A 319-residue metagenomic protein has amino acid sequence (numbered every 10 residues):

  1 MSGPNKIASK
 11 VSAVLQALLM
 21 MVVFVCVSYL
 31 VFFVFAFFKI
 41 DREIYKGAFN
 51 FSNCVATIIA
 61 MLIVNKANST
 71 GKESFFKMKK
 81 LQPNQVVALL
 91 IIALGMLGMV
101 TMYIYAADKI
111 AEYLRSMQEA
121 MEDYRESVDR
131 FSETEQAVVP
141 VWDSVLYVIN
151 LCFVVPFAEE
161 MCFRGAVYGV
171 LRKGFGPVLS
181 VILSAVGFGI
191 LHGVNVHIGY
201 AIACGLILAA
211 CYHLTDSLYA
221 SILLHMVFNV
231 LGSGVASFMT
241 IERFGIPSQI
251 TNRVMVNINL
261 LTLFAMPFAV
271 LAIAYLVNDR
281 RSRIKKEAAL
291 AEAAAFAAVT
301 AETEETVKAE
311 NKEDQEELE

Functional and structural regions predicted by a protein language model:
S2-V23, G71-K109, Y113, R253-F264 (+1 more regions): Interfacial transmembrane-helix boundary/kink motif in multi-pass membrane proteins
V14-L18, G47, V86-I91, V145 (+4 more regions): Hydrophobic alpha-helical transmembrane segments
M21-Y29, C54-I63, A93-V100, L260-R281: Hydrophobic core of alpha-helical transmembrane segments in multi-pass integral membrane proteins
F24-S69: Alpha-helical transmembrane segments in multi-pass membrane proteins
L30, A185, G189-I190, H197-V254: Functionally important transmembrane alpha-helices
Y45, S74-V155, E310, D314-E319: Juxtamembrane helix-loop-helix connectors linking adjacent transmembrane helices in multi-pass membrane enzymes
A158-L183, A210-S217: Membrane-interface helix/loop boundary segments of multi-pass membrane proteins
M226-E319: C-terminal membrane module of polytopic membrane proteins
